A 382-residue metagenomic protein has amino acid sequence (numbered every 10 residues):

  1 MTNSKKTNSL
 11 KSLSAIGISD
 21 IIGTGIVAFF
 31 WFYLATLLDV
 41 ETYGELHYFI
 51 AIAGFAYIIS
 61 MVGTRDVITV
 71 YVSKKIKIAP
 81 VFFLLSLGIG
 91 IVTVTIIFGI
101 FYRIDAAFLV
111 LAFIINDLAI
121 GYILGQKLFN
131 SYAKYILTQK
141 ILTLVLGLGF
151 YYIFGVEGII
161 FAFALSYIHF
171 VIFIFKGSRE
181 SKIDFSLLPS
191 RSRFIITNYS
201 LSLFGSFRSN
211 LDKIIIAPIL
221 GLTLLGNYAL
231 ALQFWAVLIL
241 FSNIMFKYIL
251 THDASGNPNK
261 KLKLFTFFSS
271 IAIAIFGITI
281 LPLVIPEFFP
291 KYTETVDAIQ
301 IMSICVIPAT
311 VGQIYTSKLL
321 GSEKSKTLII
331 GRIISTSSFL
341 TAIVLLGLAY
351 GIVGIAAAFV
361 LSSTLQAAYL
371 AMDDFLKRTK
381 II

Functional and structural regions predicted by a protein language model:
K5-V62, I196-T223, F339-V344, F359 (+1 more regions): Signature of the first transmembrane helix
S9-L10, H47, V72-G88, S192 (+2 more regions): Interfacial transmembrane-helix starts/ends
S12-V27, Q139, V156-F170, I174 (+3 more regions): Transmembrane helical elements of multi-pass membrane transporters/channels
L13-G23, I76, P80-F83, Y122-L148 (+4 more regions): Alpha-helical transmembrane segments of multi-pass membrane transporters/permeases
I21, A28, S60-M61, D66 (+4 more regions): Alpha-helical transmembrane segments of multi-pass membrane transport and lipid-handling proteins
V27, W31, Y57-I76, W235-P258 (+1 more regions): Helix-loop junctions and terminal segments of transmembrane helices in multi-pass membrane transport/translocation
A35-E45, F98-D105, K127-S131, K140-V171 (+5 more regions): Membrane-interface helix-loop junctions in multi-pass transport and translocation proteins
L84-S200, I304, P308-S317, I330-I334: Hydrophobic transmembrane helix module of multi-pass membrane transport proteins
